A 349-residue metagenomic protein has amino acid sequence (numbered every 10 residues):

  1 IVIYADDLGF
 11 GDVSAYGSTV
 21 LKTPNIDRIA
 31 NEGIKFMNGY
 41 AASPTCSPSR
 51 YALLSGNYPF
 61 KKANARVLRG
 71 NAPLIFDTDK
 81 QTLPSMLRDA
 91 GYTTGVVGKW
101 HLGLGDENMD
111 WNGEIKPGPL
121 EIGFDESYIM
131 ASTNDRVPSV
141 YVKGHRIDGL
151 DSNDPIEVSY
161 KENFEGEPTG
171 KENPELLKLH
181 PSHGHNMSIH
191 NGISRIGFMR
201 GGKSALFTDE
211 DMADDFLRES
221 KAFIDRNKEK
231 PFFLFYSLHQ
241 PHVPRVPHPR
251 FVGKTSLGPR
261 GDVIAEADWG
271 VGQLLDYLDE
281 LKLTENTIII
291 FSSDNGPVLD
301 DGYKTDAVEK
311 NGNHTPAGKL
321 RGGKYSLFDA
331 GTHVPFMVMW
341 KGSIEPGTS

Functional and structural regions predicted by a protein language model:
I1-S349: Formylglycine-dependent sulfatase
